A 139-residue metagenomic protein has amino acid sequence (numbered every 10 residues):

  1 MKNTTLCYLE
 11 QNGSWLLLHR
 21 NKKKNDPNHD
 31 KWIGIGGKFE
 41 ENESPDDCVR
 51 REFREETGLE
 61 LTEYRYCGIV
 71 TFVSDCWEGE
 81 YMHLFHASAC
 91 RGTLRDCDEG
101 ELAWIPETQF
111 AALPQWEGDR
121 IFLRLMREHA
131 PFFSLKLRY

Functional and structural regions predicted by a protein language model:
M1-L17, K38-F39: Conserved N-terminal beta-strand and adjoining loop/helix that marks the start of the Nudix/MutT-like hydrolase domain
N3-T5, G13, E80-H83, G100 (+1 more regions): Change "...and in nucleic-acid phosphodiester-cleaving endonucleases..." to "...and in nucleic-acid processing enzymes
E10-S14, K23, E40, A89-T93 (+1 more regions): Short, charged/polar surface micro-motifs in flexible loops or helix N-caps
W15-R51, E55: Conserved Nudix-box catalytic region and its N-terminal flanking loop in Nudix hydrolases and closely related
F39-T62, F72-M126: Unchanged
L125-Y139: Charged phosphate-binding loop/patch that engages nucleotide di/tri-phosphates or the phosphate backbone of nucleic
